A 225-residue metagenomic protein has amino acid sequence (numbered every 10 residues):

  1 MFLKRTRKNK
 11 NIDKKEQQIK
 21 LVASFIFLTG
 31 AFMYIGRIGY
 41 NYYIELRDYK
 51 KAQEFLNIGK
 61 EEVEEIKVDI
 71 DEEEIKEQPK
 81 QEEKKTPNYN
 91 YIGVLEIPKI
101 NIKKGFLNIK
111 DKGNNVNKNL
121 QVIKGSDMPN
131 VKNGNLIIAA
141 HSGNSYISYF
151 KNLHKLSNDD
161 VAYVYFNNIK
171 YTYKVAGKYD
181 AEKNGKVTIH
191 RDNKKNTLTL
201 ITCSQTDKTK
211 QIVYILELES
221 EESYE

Functional and structural regions predicted by a protein language model:
F2, I12-E225: Solvent-exposed, non-transmembrane regions of membrane-associated and secreted proteins
R5: C-terminal edge-of-domain segments
